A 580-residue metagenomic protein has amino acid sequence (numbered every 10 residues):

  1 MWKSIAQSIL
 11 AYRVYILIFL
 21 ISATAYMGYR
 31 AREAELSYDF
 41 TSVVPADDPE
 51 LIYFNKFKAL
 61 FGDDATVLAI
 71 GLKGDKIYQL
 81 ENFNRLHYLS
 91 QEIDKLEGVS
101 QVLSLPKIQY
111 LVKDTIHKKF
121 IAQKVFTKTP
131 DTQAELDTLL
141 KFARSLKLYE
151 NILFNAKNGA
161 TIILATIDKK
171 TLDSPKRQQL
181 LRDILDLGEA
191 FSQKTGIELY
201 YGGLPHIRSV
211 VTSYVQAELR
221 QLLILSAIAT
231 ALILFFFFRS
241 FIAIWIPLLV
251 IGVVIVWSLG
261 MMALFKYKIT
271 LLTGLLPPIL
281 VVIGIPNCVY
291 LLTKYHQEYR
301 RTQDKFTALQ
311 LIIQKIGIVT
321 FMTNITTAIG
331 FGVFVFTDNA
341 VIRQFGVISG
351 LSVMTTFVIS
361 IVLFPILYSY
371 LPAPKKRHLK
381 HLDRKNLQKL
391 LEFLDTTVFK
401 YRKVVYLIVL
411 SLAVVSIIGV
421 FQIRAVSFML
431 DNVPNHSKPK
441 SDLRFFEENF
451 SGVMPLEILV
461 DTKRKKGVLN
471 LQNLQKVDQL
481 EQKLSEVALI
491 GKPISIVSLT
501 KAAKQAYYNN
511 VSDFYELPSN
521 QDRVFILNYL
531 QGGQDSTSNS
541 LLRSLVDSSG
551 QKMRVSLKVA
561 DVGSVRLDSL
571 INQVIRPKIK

Functional and structural regions predicted by a protein language model:
M1-L36, I366, K380-M429, S441: Signature of alpha-helical transmembrane segments and their immediate interfacial
F19, Y88-T161, D168, K176-L180 (+3 more regions): Alpha-helical transmembrane helix bundles of large polytopic membrane transport and channel proteins
N55, T129-S240, Q475, Y529-K580: Extracytoplasmic
L72-N82, A165-S174, G203-R208, L430-H436 (+4 more regions): Structural beta->alpha junctions
Q216-I269, F336-A340: Interfacial segments of transmembrane alpha-helices in multi-pass membrane proteins
L264, V281-L291, G317-F336, V341-L382: Transmembrane alpha-helices and their membrane-interface boundaries in multi-pass membrane transporters and channels
E298-I325: Helix-loop junctions and hydrophobic alpha-helical segments within the transmembrane domains of large membrane
Y401-D522: Juxtamembrane segments of multi-pass membrane proteins
